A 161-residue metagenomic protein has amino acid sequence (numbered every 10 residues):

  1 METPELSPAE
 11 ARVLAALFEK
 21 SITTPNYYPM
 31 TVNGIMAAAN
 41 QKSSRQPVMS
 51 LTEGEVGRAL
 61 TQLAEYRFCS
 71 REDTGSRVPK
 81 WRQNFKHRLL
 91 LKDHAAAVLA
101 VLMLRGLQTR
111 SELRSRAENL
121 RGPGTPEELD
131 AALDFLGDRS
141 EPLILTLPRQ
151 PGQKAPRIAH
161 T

Functional and structural regions predicted by a protein language model:
M1-P29, G75-R105, A159: Short alpha-helical segments that sit at the start of domains
E5-A9, P47-E65, R121-L147: Short amphipathic alpha-helical interaction segments
P8, R12, G34, E55-R58 (+4 more regions): Amphipathic alpha-helical interaction segments
A15, A37, T61, A100 (+2 more regions): Generic alpha-helical structural context detector
A16, K20, A38-K42, Y66 (+3 more regions): Conserved, well-folded catalytic cores of nucleic-acid-processing and energy-transducing macromolecular machines
T24-V48, L107-G124: Short acidic, hydrophobic short linear motifs in intrinsically disordered regions
Y66-E72, Q83: Surface-facing alpha-helical segments and adjacent helix-coil boundary elements at the starts of domains
F85, L91-P156: Extended, charged alpha-helical interaction scaffolds
